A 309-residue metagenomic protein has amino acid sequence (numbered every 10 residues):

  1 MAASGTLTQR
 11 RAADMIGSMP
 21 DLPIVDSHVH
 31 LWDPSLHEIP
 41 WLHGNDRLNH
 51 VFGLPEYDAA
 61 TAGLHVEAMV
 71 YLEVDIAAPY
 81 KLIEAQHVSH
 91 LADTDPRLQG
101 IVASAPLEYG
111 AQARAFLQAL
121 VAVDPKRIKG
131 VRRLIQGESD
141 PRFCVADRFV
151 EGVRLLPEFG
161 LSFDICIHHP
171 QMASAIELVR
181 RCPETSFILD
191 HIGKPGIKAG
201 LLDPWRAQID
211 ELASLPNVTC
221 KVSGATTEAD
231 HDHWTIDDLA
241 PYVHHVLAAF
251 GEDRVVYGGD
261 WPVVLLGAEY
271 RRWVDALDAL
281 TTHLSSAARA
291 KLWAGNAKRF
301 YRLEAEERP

Functional and structural regions predicted by a protein language model:
A3-V25, L48-A68, H245, A249-V256 (+1 more regions): Mid-to-C-terminal alpha-helical segments outside catalytic/metal-binding sites
L7, R11-A12, L82-P170, E177-V179 (+2 more regions): Active-site gating/metal-coordination segments in enzymes
I24-P34, L189-I192: Histidine-centered catalytic micro-motifs
H28, M69, I101, L156 (+5 more regions): Conserved, mostly hydrophobic/aromatic
W32-P34, I76-P79, E108-G110, Q136-S139 (+4 more regions): Active-site environment of divalent metal-dependent phosphoester hydrolases
H43-H50, P55-P79, P96-P106, K129-Q136 (+1 more regions): Divalent metal-dependent hydrolysis catalytic cores, especially in the metallo-beta-lactamase
E56-A60, E84-L91, A115-L120, R148-L155 (+4 more regions): A general structural detector for well-ordered alpha-helical segments in enzyme core domains, enriched
F143-V256, E307: Catalytic pocket-lining loop regions of alpha/beta-barrel enzymes, especially the amidohydrolase/enolase/GH5 lineages
